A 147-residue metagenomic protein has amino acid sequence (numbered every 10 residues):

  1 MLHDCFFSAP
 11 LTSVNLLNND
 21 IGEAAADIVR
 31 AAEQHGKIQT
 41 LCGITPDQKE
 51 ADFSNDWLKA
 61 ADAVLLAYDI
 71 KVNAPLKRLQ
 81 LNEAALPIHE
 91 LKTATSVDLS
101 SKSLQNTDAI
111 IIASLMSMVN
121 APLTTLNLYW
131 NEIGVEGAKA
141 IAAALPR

Functional and structural regions predicted by a protein language model:
M1-R147: Leucine-rich tandem repeat or coiled-coil scaffolds
